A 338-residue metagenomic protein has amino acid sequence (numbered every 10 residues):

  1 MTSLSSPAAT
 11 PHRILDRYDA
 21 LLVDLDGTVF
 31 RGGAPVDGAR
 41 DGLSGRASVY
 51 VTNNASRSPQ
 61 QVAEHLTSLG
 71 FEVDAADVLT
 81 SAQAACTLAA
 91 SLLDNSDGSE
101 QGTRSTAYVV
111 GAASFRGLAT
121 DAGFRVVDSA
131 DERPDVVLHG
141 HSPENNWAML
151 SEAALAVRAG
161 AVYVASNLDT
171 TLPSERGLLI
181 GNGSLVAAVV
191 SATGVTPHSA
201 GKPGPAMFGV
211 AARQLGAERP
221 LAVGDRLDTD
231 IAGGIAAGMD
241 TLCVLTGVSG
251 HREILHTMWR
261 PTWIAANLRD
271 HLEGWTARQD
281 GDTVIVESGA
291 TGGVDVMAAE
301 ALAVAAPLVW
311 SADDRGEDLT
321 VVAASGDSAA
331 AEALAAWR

Functional and structural regions predicted by a protein language model:
T2-V23, R31-G33, A63-A76, Q83-R338: Asp-based, Mg2+/Mn2+-dependent phosphohydrolase catalytic module
G27: Receiver (REC) domain active-site loop signature in two-component systems and cognate sites in sensor histidine kinases
D37-A47, E152, A156: Catalytic-core regions built around general acid/base machinery
A47-S48, G194: Generic structural signal for secondary-structure transition and capping sites
V49-N53, V164-S166: Short internal beta-strands
